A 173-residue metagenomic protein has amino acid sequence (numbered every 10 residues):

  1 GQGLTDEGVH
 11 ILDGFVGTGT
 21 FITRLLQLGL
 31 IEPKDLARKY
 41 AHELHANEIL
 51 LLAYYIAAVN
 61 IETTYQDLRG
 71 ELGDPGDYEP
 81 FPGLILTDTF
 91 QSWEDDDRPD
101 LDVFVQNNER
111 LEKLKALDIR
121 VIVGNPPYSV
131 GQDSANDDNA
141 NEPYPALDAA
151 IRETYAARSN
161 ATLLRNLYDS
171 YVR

Functional and structural regions predicted by a protein language model:
G1-R173: SAM-dependent methyltransferase catalytic region
